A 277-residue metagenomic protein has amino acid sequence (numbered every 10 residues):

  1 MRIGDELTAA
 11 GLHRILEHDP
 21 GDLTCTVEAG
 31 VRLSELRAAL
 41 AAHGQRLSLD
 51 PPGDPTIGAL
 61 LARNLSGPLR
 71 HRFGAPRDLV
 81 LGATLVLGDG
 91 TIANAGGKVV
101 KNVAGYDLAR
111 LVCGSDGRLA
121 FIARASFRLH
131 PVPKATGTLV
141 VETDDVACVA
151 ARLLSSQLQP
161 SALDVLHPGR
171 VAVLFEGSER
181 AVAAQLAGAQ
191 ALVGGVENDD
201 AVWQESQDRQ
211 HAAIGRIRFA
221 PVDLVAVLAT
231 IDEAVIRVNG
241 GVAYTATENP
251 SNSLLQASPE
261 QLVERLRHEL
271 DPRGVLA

Functional and structural regions predicted by a protein language model:
M1-E6, G11: N-terminal, positively charged, Ser/Thr/Ala/Gly-biased leader segments that form transit/presequence-like amphipathic
A9, E28, A62-R63, V86 (+3 more regions): Short beta-strand-to-turn element immediately C-terminal to the catalytic PLP-Schiff-base lysine in fold type I
A9-P52, L65-K98, K134-V141: N-terminal glycine-rich flavin-associated loop
A10, P51, P168, L192-A277: Conserved glycine-rich FAD pyrophosphate-binding loop
E35, D145-A150, E179-A187, D223-T230 (+1 more regions): Short, conserved charged micro-motifs
A41-P51, T91-C113, L228, A257-S258 (+1 more regions): Short, hydrophobic/aliphatic alpha-helical segments
A59: Beta-strand-loop-alpha "switch" segments that mediate conformational coupling across diverse proteins
L81-H211: C-terminal substrate-binding/cap subdomain adjacent to the FAD-binding core in PCMH-type and related FAD-linked
